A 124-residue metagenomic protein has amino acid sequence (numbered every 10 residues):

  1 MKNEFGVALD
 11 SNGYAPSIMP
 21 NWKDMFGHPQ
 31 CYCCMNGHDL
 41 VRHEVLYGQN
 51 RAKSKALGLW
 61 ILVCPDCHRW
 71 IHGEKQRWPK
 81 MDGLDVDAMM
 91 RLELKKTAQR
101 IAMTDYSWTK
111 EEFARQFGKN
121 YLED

Functional and structural regions predicted by a protein language model:
M1-D39, A88-D124: A boundary/linker detector
F5, Y14, H43-N50, D85: A near-ubiquitous, low-amplitude feature marking generic local secondary-structure context
M35, Q49, P65: Pocket-edge structural micro-motifs
N36-V41, R69-H72: Short functional micro-motifs and their immediate structural scaffolds
L46-I61: Short linker/helix segments within small regulatory modules
W60-D87: Short Cys/His-centered divalent metal-binding micro-motifs
